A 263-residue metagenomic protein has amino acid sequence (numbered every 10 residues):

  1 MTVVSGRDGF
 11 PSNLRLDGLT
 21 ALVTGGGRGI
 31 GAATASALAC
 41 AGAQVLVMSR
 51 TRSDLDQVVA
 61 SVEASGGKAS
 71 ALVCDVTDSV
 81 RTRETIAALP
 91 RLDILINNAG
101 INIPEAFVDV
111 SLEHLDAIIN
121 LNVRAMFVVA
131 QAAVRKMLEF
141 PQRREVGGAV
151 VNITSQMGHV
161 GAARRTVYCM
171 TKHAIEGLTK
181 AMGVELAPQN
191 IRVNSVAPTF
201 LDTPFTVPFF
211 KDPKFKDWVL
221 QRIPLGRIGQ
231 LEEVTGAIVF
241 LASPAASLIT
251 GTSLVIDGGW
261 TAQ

Functional and structural regions predicted by a protein language model:
T20, G27-R28: Conserved glycine-rich cofactor-binding loop
R52-S53, L72-E84, L112: The beta1-alpha1 cofactor-binding region of Rossmann-like NAD(H)/NADP(H)-dependent oxidoreductases
A106-F107, H114-I119, V219: Substrate-binding pocket helix/loop in short-chain dehydrogenase/reductase
A130, T171, T179: Active-site helix of classical SDR
R135, V184-P188, S247: Alpha-helical segment proximal to the catalytic Tyr-Lys
S155: Residue(s) in the substrate-gating loop at a strand-loop-helix junction that position the organic substrate next
I191, R227-I256, T261: C-terminal substrate-recognition "lid" of short-chain dehydrogenase/reductases
